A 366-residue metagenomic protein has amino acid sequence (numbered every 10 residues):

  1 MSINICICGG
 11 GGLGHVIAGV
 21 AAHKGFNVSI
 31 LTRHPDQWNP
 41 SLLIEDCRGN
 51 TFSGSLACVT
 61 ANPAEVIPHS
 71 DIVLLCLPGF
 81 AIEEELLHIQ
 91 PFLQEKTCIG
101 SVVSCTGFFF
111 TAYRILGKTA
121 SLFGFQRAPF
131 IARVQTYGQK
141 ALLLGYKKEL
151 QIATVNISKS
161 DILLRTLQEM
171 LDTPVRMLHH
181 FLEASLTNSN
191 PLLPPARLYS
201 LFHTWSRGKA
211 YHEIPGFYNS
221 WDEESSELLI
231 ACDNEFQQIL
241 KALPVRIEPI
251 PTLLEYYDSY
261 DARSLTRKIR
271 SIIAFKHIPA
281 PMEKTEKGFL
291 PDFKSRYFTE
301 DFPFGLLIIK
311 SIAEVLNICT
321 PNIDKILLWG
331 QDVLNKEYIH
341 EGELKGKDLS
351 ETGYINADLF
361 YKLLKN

Functional and structural regions predicted by a protein language model:
M1-T51: NAD(P)+-binding Rossmann beta1-loop-alpha1 motif at the extreme N-terminus of oxidoreductases
G9, T32, L77, V103 (+2 more regions): Short beta-strand/turn micro-motifs composed of small residues that flank or help shape donor/cofactor-binding pockets
T51-F92: Rossmann-like NAD(P)-binding element
L56, S70, K96, P244-I247: Local beta-strand N-terminus motif with an aromatic residue
G79-G138: Rossmann-like NAD(P)(H) cofactor-binding subdomain of soluble oxidoreductases
Q135-C232, K241, D358-K365: Substrate/ligand-engaging "lid" and interaction regions
H212, N219, S226-N366: NAD(P)-dependent Rossmann-like dehydrogenase/reductase catalytic/cofactor-binding core
